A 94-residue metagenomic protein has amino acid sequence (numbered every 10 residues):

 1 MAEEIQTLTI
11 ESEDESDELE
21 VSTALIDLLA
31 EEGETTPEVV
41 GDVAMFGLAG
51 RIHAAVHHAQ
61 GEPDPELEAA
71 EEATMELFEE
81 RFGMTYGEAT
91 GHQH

Functional and structural regions predicted by a protein language model:
M1-H94: Acidic, polar-rich N-terminal leader regions of halophilic archaeal proteins
